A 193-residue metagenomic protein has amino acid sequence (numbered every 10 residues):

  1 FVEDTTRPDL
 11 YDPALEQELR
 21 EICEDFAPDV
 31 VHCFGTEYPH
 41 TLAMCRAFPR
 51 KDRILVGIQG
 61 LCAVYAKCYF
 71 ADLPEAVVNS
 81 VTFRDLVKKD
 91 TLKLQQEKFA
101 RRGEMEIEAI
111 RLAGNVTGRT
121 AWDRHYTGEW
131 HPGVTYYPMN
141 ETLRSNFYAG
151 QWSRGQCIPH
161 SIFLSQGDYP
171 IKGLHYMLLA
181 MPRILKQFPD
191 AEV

Functional and structural regions predicted by a protein language model:
F1-Q17, C33, V87-K98: A short, charged, and often flexible helix/loop element on the N-terminal side of the glycosyltransferase catalytic
I22-Y38, M44, L55: Short N-terminal targeting/anchoring amphipathic segment
V30, F48-K88, T117, Y137-N140: Active-site proximal beta-strand in glycosyltransferases
C62, V78-N115: Membrane-proximal helix-turn-helix segments that form the acceptor-binding/catalytic region of lipid-linked
I110-L112, T117, D123-L143, C157: Helix-loop-beta element that forms the nucleotide-linked donor phosphate-binding surface in glycosyltransferases
R119, M139, I162-Q166: Short hydrophobic "strand-cap" motifs at the C-terminus of beta-strands
F147, S153-K172, L178-M181: Conserved donor-binding/catalytic core segment of Leloir-type glycosyltransferases
M181-V193: A conserved nucleotide-sugar
